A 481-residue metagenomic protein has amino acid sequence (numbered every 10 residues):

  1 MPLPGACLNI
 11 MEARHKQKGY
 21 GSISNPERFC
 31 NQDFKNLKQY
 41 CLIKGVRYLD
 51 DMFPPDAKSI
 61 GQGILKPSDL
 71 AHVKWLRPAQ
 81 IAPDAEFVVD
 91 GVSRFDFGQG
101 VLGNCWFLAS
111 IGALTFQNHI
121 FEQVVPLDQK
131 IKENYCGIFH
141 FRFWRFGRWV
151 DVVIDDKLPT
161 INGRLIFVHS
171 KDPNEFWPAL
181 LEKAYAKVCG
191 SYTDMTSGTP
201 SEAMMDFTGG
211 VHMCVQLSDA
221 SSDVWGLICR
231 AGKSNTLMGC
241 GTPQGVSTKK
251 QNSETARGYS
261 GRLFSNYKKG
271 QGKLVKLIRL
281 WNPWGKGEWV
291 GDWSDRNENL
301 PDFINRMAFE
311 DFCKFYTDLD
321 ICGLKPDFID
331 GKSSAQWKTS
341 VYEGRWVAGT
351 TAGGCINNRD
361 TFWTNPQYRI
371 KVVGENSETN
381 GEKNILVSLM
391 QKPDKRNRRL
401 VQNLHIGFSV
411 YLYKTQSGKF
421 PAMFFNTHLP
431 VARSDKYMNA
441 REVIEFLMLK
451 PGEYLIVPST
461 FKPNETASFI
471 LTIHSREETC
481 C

Functional and structural regions predicted by a protein language model:
M1-C481: Structured alpha-helical subdomains that flank or immediately precede key functional sites
